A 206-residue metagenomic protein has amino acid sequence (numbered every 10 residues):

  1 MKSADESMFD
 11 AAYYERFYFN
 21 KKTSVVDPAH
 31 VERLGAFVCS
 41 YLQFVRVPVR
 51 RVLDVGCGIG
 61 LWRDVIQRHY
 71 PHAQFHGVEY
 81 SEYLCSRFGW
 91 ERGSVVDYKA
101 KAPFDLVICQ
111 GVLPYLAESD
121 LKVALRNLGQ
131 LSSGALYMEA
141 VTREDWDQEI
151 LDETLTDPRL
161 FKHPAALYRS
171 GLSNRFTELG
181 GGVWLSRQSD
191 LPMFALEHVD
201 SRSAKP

Functional and structural regions predicted by a protein language model:
M1-A102, L116-V123, N127-P206: Class I (Rossmann-like) S-adenosyl-L-methionine-dependent methyltransferase catalytic domain, capturing the SAM-binding
I108: A conserved beta-strand element that flanks and buttresses the S-adenosyl-L-methionine
V112: Hydrophobic adenine-recognition pocket in adenosine-nucleotide-binding enzymes
